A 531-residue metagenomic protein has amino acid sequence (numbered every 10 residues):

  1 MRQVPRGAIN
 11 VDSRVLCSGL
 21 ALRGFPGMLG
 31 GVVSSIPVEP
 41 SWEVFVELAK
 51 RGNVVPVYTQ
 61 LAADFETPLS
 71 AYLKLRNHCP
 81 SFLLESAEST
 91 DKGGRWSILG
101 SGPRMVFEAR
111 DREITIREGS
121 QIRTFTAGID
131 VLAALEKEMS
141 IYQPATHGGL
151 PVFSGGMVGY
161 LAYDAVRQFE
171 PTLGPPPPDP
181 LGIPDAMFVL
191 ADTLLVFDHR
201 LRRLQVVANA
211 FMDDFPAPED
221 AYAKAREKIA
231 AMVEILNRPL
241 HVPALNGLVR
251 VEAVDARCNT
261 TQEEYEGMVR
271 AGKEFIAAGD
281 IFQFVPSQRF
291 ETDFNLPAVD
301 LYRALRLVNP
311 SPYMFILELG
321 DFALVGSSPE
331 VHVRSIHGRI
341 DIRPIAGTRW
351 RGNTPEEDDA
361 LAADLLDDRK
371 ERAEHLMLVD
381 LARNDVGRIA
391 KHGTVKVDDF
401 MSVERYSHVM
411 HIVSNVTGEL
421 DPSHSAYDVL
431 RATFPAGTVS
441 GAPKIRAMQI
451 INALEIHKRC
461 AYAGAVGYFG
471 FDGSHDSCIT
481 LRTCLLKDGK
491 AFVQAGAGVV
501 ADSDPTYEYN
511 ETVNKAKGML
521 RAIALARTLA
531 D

Functional and structural regions predicted by a protein language model:
A8-N10: Intrinsic low-complexity, disordered N-terminal segments enriched in polar/charged/small residues
D12, L16-G19, G24, M28-L29: Short, positively charged and aromatic/hydrophobic N-terminal segments
L29-D531: Extended alpha-helical targeting/anchoring segments, especially N-terminal organellar/secretory targeting helices
